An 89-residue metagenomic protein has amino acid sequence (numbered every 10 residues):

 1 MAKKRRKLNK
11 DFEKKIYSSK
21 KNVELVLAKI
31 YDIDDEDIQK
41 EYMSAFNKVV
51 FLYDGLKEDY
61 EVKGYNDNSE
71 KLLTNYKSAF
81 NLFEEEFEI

Functional and structural regions predicted by a protein language model:
M1-K10, E85-I89: Short intrinsically disordered terminal tails
K3-R5, D11, S18, M43-S44 (+3 more regions): Compositionally biased, low-complexity segments enriched in small residues
R5-D37: N-terminal acidic leader/helix
I16, K20-V23, Y42, F46-V49 (+3 more regions): Generic L/I/V-rich hydrophobic alpha-helical segments across diverse proteins
L27, D34, V50-K57, F80-F87: A structural signal for well-ordered alpha-helices, especially hydrophobic packing surfaces of coiled-coils
D37-L73: Acidic, low-complexity, intrinsically disordered interaction modules
N68-I89: Amphipathic alpha-helical binding modules
